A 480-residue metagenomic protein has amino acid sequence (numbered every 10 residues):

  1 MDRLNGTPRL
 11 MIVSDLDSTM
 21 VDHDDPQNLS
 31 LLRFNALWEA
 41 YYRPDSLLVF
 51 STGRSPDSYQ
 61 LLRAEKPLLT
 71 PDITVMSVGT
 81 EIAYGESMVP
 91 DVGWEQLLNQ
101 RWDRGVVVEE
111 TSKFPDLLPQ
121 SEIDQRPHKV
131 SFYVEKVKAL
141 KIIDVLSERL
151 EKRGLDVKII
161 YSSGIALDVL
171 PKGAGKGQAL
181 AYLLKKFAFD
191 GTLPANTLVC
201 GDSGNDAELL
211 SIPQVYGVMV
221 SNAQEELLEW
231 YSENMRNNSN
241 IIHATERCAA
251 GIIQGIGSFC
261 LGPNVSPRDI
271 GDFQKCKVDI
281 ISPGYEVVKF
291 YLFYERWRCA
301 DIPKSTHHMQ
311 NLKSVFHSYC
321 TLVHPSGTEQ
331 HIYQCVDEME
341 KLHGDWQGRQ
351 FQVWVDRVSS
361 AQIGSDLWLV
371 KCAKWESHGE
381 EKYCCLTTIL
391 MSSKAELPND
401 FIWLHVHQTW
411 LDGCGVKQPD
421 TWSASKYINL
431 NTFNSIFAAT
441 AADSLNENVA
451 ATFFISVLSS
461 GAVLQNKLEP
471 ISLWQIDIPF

Functional and structural regions predicted by a protein language model:
D2-M11, L170, G177-D279: Mg2+-dependent phosphoryl-transfer enzymes with acidic/Ser/Thr/Gly-rich catalytic loops
N5-T7, Y42-D45, L68-L69, I123-D124 (+2 more regions): Short helix-terminating capping/connector loops at secondary-structure junctions
P8-D25: Asp-based phosphoryl-transfer active-site loop
L29-D124, N222: Active-site phosphate-binding/coordination module
L62-E65, D144-S147, L227-M235: Short, aromatic/basic amphipathic alpha-helical patches
V107-P213: Conserved acidic, metal-coordinating active-site core of Asp-based, Mg2+-dependent phosphoryl-transfer enzymes
S163, N234-R236, G364: Residue-level recognition of beta-strand termini and adjacent short loop/turns
C276-C299, T306, T321-T440, F453 (+2 more regions): A beta-strand edge to alpha-helix "cap/lid" segment located at domain peripheries
